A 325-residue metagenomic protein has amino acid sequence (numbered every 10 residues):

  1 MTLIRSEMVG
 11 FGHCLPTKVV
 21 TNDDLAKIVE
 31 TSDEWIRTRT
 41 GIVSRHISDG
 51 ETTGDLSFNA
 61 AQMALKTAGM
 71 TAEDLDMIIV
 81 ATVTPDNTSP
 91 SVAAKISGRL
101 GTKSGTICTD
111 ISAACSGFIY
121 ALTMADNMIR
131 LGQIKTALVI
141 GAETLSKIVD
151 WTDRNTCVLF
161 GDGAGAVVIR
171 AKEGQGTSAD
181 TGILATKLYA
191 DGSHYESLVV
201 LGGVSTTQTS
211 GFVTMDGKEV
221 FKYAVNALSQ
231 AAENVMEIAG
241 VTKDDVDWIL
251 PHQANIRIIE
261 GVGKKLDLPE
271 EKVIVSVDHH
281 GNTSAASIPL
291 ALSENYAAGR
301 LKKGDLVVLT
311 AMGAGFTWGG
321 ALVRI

Functional and structural regions predicted by a protein language model:
M1-G50, D153-K222, N226, Q230 (+2 more regions): Condensing-enzyme catalytic core mediating Claisen C-C bond formation in acyl metabolism
M8-G10, I36, A64, L75-I78 (+6 more regions): Buried hydrophobic positions in well-ordered alpha/beta secondary-structure cores of metabolic enzymes
C14, A81-D86, A113-F118, G141-S146 (+3 more regions): Acidic, glycine-rich active-site loops and adjacent beta-strand->loop/helix elements that engage anionic groups
E30, A60-D76, G176, Q230-D247 (+2 more regions): Phosphate/pyrophosphate-binding loops at sites that engage ATP/ADP/AMP, CoA/4′-phosphopantetheine, polyphosphate
W35-R39, V43-D55, V83-A137, K264-A291: Conserved catalytic cysteine-centered active-site region of acyl-thioester-dependent Claisen-condensing enzymes
R130-G163: Flexible, glycine-rich active-site loops centered on histidine and acidic residues that chelate a metal or position
A224-S229, K243, D247-L266: Active-site pocket-lining segment
L290-T310, F316-I325: Catalytic phosphate/nucleotide-handling subdomain of diverse soluble enzymes
